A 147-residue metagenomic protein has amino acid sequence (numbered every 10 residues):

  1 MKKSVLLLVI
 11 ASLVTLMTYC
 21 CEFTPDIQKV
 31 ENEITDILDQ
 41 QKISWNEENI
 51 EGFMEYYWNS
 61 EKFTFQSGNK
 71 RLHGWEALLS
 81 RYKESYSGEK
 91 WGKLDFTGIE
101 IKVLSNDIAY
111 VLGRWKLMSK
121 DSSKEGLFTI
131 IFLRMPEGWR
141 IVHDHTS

Functional and structural regions predicted by a protein language model:
S4, L8, S12-Y56: Short, low-complexity N-terminal intrinsically disordered segments enriched in polar/charged residues
Q41, F53-M54, K62-F63, G74 (+3 more regions): Hydrophobic pocket/interface hotspot
W58, N69, E100, R114-W115 (+1 more regions): A mature extracytoplasmic/lumenal domain signature
N59-H73, Y86-E89: A short gly/proline-enriched turn/hairpin at secondary-structure junctions
A77-K120: Surface-exposed, charged secondary-structure patches
E125-S147: Short beta-strand edge/turn micro-motifs at domain boundaries
